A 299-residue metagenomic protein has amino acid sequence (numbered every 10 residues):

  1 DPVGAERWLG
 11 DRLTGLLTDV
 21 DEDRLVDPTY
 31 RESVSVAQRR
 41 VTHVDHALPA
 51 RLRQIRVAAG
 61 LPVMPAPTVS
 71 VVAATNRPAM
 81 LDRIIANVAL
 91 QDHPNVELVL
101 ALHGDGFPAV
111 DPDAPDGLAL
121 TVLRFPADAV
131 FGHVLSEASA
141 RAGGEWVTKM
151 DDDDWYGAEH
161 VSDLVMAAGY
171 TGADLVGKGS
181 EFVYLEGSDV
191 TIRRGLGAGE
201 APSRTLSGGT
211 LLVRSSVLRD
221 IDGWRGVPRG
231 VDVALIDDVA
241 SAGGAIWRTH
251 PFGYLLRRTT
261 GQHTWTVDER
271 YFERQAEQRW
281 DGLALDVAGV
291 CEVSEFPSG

Functional and structural regions predicted by a protein language model:
D1-V44, P49, Q54, F182: Catalytic binding pocket for nucleotide-activated donors in carbohydrate/polymer assembly enzymes
V36, W224-G299: C-terminal catalytic/acceptor-binding lobe
V44-N87: N-proximal low-complexity "stem/linker" segments adjacent to membrane-targeting elements
A86-N95: Short, acidic, metal-binding catalytic loop of nucleotide-sugar glycosyltransferases
F125-A142: Glycine-rich, basic loop-to-helix element that forms the pyrophosphate-binding segment of sugar-nucleotide handling
V147: Short aromatic/hydrophobic "clamp" motif used to bind/position activated sugar donors
E159-V190: Conserved donor NDP-sugar-binding/catalytic core segment of glycosyltransferases
V183, R194-V213: A recurrent flexible, glycine/aromatic-enriched loop bordering the glycosyltransferase active site that acts as
